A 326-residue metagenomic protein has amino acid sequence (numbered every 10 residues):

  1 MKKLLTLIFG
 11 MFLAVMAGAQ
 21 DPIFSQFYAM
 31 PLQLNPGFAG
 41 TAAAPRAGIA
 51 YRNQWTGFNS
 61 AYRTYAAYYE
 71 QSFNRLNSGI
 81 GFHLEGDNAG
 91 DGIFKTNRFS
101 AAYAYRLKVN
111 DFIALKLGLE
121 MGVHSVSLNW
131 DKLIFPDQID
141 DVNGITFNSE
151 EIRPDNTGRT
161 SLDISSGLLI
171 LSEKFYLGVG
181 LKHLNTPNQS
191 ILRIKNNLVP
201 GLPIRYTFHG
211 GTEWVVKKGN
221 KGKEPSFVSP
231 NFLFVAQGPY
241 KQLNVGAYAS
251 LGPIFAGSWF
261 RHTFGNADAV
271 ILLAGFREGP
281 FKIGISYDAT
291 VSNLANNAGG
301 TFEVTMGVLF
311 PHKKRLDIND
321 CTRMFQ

Functional and structural regions predicted by a protein language model:
K2-G10: Sec-dependent signal peptide recognition, specifically the positively charged N-region followed immediately by
A14-M16: N-terminal signal peptide c-region/cleavage motif recognized by signal peptidases
Q20-Q326: Subset of outer-membrane beta-barrel
